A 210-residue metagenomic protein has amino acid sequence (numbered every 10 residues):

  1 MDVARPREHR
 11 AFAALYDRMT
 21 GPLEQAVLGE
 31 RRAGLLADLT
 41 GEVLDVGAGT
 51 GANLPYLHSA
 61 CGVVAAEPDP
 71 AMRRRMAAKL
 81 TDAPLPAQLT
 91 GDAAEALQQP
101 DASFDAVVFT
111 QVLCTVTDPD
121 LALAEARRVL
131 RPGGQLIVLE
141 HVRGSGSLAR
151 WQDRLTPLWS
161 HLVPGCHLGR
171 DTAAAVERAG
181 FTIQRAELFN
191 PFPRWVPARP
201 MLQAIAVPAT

Functional and structural regions predicted by a protein language model:
M1-G41, A52-N53, M72-R75, Q152: Conserved class I S-adenosyl-L-methionine
V3, R10, D17-L23, L139-P197: C-terminal alpha-helical "lid/dimerization" subdomain adjacent to the S-adenosyl-L-methionine
E42-A96: Class I SAM-dependent methyltransferase SAM/SAH-binding core
G62, G133-Q135: Short glycine-centered segments of the SAM/dcSAM-binding site in methyltransferase folds
E95-V107: A short acidic, Gly/Pro-enriched loop at the edge of an enzyme's catalytic core that lines a small-molecule cofactor
A106-D118: A short SAM/SAH-binding and catalytic strip from SAM-dependent methyltransferases
D120-P132: A short glycine-rich, Lys/Arg-flanked "PGG" loop and its adjoining helix->strand segment in the class I
M201-T210: C-terminal lobe and adjacent flexible extensions of AdoMet/dcAdoMet transferase-like proteins
